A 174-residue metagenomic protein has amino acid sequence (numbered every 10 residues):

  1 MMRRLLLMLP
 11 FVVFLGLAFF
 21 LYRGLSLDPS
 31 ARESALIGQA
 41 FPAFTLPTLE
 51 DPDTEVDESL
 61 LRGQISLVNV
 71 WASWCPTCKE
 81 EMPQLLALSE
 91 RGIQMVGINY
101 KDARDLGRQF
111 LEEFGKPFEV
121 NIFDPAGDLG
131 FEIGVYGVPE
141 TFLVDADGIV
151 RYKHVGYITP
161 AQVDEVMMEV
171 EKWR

Functional and structural regions predicted by a protein language model:
M1-P47, R174: N-terminal targeting signals for export/organelle localization
L25-L27, P47-T54, P76, N121-D124: Short gly/ser/thr-rich secondary-structure transition/capping motifs
F44-L67: A short beta-strand-turn-helix
Q64-S66, V70-W74, G137: Short pre-active-site segment immediately N-terminal to redox-active cysteine/selenocysteine motifs in thiol-based
L67-N69, G97, L143: Hydrophobic beta-strand core positions in alpha/beta domains
S73-E80, E140: C-type cytochrome heme c attachment motif
K79-G115, P125-F131: Structural microenvironment flanking redox-active thiols in thiol-disulfide oxidoreductases
E112-P117, D124-E171: Thiol/disulfide oxidoreductase modules built on the thioredoxin-like
